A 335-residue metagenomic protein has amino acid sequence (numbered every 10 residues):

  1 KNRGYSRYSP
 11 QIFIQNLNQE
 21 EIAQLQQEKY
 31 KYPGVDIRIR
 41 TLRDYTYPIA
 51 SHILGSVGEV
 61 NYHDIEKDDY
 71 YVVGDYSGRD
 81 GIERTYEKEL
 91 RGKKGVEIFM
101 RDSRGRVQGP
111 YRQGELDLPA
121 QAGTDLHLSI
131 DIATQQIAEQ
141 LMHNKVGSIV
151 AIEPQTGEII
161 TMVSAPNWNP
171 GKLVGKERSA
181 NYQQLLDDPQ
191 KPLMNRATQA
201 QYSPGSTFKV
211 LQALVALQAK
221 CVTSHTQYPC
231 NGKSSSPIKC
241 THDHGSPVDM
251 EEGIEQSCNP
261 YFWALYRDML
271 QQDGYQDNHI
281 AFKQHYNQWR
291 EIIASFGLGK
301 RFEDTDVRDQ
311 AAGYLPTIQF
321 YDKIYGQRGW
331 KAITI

Functional and structural regions predicted by a protein language model:
K1-E177, Q201, H285-S295: Periplasmic/cell-envelope proteins involved in peptidoglycan metabolism and beta-lactam response
D102-E115, G147, Q155-T207, L211-I335: Beta-lactam-recognizing serine transpeptidase/beta-lactamase-like catalytic domain environment
